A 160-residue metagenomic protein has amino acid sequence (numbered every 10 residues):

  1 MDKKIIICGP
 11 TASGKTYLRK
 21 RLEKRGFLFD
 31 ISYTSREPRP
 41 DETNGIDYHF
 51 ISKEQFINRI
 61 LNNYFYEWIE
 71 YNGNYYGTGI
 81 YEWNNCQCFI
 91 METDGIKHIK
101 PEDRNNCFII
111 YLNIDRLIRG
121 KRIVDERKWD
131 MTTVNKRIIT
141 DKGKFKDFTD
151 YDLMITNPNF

Functional and structural regions predicted by a protein language model:
I7: Hydrophobic anchor at the beta1->P-loop junction of P-loop NTPases
P10: P-loop (Walker A) phosphate-binding loop of NTP-binding proteins
K15-T16: Walker A/P-loop
R19-K20: The feature captures the helix immediately C-terminal to the Walker
K24-S32: Post-Walker A helix-loop "phosphate-sensing" segment adjacent to the P-loop in P-loop NTPases
T34-D94: ATP-dependent small-molecule kinase phosphotransfer cores that center on conserved nucleotide phosphate-binding segments
C88-E92, D103-D125: Conserved phosphate-donor/acceptor-positioning beta-strand/loop module used by diverse small-molecule
D125-F160: Small-molecule kinase domains that catalyze NTP-dependent phosphoryl transfer to phosphate-bearing small molecules
